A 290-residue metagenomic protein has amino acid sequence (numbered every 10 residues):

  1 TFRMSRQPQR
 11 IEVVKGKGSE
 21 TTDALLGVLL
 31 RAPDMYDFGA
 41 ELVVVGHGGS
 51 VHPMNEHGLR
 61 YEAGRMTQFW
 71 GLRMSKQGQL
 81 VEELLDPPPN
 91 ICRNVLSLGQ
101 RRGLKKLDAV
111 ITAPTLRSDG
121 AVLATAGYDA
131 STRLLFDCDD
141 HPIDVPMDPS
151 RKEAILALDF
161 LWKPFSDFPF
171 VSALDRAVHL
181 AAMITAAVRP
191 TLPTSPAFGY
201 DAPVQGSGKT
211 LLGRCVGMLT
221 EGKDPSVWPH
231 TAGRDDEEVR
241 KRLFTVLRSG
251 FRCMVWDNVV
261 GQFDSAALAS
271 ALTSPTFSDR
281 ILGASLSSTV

Functional and structural regions predicted by a protein language model:
T1-L174, A181, T185, T191 (+1 more regions): N-terminal nucleic-acid engagement/recognition segments and initiation subdomains in replication, restriction
A177-R189, R214-M218, S270: Contiguous, well-ordered alpha-helical segments that form the cores/surfaces of helical PPI scaffolds
P193-F198, F251-R252: Pre-Walker A (Motif I) flank of P-loop NTPase domains
F198-W228: Walker A/P-loop
K223-L247: Short glycine-rich substrate-engagement loop in P-loop NTPases that contacts/grips substrate
T245-S249, G261, S287-V290: Conserved catalytic network of the ASCE P-loop NTPase/AAA+ motor domain
F251-T273: Conserved AAA+/SF3 P-loop NTPase catalytic/coupling segment centered on the Walker-B
S265-S288: Conserved catalytic/switch belt of AAA+ P-loop NTPases
